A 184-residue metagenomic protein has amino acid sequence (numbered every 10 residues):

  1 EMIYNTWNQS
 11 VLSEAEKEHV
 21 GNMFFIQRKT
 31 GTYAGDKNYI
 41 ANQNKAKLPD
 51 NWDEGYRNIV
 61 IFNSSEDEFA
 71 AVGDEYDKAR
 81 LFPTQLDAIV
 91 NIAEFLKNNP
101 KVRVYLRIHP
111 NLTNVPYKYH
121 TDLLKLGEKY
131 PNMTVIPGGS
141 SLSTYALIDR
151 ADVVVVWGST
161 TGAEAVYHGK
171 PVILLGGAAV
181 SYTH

Functional and structural regions predicted by a protein language model:
E1-L81: A nucleotide-sugar donor-handling region in carbohydrate enzymes
D67, P110-L112, S141, S159 (+1 more regions): Active-site-proximal loop/turn and secondary-structure-junction residues that shape catalytic pockets, frequently
F82-K97: Histidine-anchored nucleotide/phosphate-binding helix
A93-R107: A conserved nucleotide-sugar
Y105-V115: Glycosyltransferase donor-sugar binding loop
Y117-A163, Y167: Donor nucleotide-activated moiety binding/catalytic core segment of transferases that use nucleotide-activated donors
V155, P171-L175: Short hydrophobic beta-strand element within catalytic cores of glycosyltransferases and related nucleotide-activated
T183-H184: Conserved small/polar residues in nucleotide/adenosyl-binding loops
